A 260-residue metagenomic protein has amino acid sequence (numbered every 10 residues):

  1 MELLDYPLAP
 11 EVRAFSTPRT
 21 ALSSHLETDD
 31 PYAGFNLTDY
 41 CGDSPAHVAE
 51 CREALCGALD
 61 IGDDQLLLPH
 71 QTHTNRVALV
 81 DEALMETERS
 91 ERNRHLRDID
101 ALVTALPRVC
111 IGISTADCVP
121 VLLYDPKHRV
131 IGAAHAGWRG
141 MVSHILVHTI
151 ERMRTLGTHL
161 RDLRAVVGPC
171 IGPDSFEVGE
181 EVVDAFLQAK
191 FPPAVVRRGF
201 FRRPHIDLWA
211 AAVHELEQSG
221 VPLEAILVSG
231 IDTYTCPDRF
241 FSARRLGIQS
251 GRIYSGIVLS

Functional and structural regions predicted by a protein language model:
M1-S260: Active-site microenvironment for binding and transforming phosphate-containing groups
